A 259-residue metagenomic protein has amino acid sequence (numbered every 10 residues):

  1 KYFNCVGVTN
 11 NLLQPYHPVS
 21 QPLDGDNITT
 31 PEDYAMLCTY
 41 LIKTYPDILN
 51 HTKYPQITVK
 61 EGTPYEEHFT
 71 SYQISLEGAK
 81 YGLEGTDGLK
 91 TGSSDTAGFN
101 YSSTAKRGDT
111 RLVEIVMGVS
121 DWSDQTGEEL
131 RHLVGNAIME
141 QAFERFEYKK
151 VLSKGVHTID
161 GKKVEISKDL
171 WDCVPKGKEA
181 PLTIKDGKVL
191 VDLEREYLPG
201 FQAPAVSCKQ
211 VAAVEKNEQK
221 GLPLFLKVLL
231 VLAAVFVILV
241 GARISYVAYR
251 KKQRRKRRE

Functional and structural regions predicted by a protein language model:
Y2-H17: Short, conserved phosphate-binding/catalytic loop or strand-edge motifs used in phosphoryl-/nucleotidyl-transfer
Q14-P15, P22-R258: Domain-terminus/edge residues, biased toward the C-terminal soluble/receptor-binding domains of extracytoplasmic
